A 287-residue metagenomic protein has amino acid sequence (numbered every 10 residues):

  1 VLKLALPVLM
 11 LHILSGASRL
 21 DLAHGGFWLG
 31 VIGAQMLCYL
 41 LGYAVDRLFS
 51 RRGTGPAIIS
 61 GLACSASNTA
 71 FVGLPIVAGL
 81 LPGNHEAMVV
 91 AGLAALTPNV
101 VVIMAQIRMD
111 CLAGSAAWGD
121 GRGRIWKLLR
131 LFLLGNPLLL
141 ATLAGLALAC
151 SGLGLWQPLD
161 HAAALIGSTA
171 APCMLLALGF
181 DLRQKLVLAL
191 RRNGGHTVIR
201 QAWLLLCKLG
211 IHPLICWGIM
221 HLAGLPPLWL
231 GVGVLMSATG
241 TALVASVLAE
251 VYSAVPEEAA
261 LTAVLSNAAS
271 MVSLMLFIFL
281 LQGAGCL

Functional and structural regions predicted by a protein language model:
V1-L287: Alpha-helical transmembrane segments of multi-pass small-molecule/ion transporters
